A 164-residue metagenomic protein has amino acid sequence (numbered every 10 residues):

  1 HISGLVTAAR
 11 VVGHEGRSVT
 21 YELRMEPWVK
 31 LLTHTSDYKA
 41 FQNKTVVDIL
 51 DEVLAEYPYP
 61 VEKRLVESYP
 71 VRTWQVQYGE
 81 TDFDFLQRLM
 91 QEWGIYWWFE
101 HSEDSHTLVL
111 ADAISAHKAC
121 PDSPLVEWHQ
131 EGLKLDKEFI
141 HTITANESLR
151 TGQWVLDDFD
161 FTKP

Functional and structural regions predicted by a protein language model:
H1-P164: Amphipathic alpha-helical and helix-coil boundary elements used as assembly and membrane-proximal scaffolds
